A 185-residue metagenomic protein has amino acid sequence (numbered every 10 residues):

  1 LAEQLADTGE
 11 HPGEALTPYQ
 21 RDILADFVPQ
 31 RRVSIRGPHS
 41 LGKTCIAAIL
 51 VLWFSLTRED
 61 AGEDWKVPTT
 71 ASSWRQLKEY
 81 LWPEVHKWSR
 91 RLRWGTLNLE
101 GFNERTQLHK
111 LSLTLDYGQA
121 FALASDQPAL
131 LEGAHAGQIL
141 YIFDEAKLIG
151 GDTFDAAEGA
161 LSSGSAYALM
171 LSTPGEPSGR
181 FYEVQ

Functional and structural regions predicted by a protein language model:
L1-Q185: Phosphate/NTP-binding elements of NTP-utilizing enzymes
